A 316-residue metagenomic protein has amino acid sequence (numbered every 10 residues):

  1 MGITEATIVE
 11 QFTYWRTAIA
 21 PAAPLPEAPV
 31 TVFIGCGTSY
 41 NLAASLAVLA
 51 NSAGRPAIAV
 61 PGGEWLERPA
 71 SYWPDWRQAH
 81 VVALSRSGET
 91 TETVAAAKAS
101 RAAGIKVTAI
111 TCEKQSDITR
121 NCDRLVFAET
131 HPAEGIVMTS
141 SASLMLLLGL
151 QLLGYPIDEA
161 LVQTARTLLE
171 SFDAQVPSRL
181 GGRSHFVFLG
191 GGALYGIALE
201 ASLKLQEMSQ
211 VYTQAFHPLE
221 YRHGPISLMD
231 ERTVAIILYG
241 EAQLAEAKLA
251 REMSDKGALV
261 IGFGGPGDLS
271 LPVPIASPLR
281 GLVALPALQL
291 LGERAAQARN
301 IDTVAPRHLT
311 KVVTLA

Functional and structural regions predicted by a protein language model:
G2-P29, R124-I136, S140-V234, Q243-L244 (+1 more regions): Active-site phosphate/pyrophosphate-binding segments
A6, T13, A20, A44 (+2 more regions): A broad, structural surface signal
P26-L161, R166, E170-F172, G191 (+2 more regions): Glycine-rich phosphate-binding loops that contact phosphosugars or nucleotide phosphates
C36, L42, L84, T93 (+7 more regions): Long, contiguous hydrophobic alpha-helical segments, chiefly transmembrane helices and signal peptides
C122, E241-L244, R251-A316: Phosphate-moiety recognition in structured ligand-binding domains
